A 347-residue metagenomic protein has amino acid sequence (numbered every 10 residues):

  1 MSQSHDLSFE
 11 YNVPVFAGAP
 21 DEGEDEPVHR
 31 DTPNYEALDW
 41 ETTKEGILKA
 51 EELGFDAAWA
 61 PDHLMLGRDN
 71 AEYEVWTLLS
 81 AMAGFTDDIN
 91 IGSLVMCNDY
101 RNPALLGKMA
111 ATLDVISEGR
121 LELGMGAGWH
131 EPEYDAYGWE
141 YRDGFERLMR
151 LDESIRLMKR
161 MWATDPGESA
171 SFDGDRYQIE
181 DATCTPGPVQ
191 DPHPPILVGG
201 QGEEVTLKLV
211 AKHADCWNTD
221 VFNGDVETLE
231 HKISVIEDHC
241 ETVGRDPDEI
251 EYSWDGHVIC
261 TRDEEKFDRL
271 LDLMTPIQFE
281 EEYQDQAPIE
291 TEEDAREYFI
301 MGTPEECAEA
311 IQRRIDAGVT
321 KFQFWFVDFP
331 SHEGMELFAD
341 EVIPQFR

Functional and structural regions predicted by a protein language model:
M1-F85, H193-P194: N-terminal beta1-alpha1-beta2 module of alpha/beta enzyme domains
S2-H5, Y11-A17, G23-D25, T42 (+4 more regions): An alpha-helical appendage that flanks or caps ligand/catalytic pockets
L7-V13, A58-A60, N90-S93, L121-M125 (+4 more regions): Hydrophobic faces of well-ordered beta-strands that scaffold small-molecule active sites in alpha/beta enzyme cores
L38-A50, L106-M109, G200-K212, T303-R313: Short, acidic/polar
A50, G54, D62, M82 (+10 more regions): Conserved, mostly hydrophobic/aromatic
A57-F85, C97, V221-E227, Q323-L337: Glycine-rich, proline-tolerant flexible connector loops at the mouths of alpha/beta enzymes
N70-S93, R150-R160, F338-R347: Alpha-helix-loop-beta-strand connector modules within alpha/beta enzyme cores
F85-D88, S117, A211-W217, G318-K321: Glycine-enriched alpha-helix->loop->beta-strand junction motifs that scaffold or abut catalytic
